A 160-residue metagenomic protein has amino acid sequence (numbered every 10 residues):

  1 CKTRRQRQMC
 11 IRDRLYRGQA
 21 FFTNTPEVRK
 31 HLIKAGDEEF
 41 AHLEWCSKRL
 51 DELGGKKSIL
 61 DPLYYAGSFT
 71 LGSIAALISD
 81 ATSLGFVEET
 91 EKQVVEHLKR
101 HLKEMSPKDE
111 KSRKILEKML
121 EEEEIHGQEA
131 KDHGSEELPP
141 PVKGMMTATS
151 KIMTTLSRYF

Functional and structural regions predicted by a protein language model:
C1-R7, I11: Single conserved hydrophobic/aromatic residue that forms the stacking wall/gate of nucleotide- or nucleobase-binding
R12-I33, E52, V94-E110: Helix-loop segments that flank and shape redox-cofactor active sites
R12-Y16, H42-W45, A66, Q93-L98 (+2 more regions): Amphipathic, well-ordered alpha-helical segments in soluble domains
R17-A20, S47, L71-A75, K99-K103 (+1 more regions): Amphipathic alpha-helical segments within well-ordered protein domains
N24-Y65: Conserved alpha-helical segments that form or flank metal/cofactor-binding pockets of metalloenzymes
K30-K34, D61, G85-E88, R113-K118 (+1 more regions): Short, charged, amphipathic alpha-helical segments
L50-F86, K92-V95, P141-L156: Carboxylate-rich helix-loop segments that flank metal/cofactor sites and access channels in metalloenzymes
T90, V94-E104, K108-F160: Preference for long, well-ordered alpha-helical segments
